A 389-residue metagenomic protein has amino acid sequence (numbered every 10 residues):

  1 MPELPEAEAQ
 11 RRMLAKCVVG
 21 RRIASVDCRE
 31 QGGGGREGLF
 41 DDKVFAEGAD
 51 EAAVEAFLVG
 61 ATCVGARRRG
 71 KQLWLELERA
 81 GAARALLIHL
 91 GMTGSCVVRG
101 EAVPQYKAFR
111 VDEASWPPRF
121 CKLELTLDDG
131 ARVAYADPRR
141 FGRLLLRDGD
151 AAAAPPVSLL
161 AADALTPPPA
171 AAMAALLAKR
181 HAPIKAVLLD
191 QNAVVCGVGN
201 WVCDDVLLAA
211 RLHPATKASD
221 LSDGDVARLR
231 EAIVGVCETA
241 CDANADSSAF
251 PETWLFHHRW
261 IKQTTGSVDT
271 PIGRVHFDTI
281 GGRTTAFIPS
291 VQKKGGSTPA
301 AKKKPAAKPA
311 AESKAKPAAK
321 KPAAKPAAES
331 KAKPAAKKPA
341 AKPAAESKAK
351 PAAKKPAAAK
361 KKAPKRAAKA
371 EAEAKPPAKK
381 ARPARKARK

Functional and structural regions predicted by a protein language model:
M1-P156, D223, V275, T285 (+2 more regions): Acidic, proline/glycine-enriched N-terminal capping motif
P5, V59, V64, T93 (+10 more regions): Generic, ordered loop/turn and secondary-structure boundary motif
R22-F57, R67, Q72, R79-A83 (+12 more regions): Basic, nucleic-acid-binding surfaces and adjacent catalytic neighborhoods in DNA/RNA-processing proteins
S115-R119, P167, A178, C196: Short, amphipathic alpha-helical segments
F120-K122, R132, A154, A170 (+3 more regions): Hydrophobic, well-ordered secondary-structure segments
R139-K185: A short, charged helix-loop
S330, S347, A370-A374: Acidic/serine- and proline-rich intrinsically disordered regions
